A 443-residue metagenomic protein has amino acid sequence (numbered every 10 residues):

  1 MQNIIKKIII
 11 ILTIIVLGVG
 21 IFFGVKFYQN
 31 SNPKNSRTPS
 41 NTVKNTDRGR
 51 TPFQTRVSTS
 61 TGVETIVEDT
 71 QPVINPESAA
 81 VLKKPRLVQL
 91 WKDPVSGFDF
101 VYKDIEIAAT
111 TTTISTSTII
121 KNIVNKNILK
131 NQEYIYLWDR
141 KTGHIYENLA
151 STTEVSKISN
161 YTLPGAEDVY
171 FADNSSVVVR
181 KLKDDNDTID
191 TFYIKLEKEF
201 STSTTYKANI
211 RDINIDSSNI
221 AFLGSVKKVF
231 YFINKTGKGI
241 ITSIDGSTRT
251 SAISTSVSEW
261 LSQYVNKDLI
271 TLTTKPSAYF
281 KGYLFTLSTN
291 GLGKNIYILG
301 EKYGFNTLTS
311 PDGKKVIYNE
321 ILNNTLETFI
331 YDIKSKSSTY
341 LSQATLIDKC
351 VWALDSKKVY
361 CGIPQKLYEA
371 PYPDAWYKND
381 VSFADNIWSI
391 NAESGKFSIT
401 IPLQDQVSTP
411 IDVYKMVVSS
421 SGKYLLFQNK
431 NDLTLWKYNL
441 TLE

Functional and structural regions predicted by a protein language model:
Q2-E443: Sequence signature of WD/YWTD-type beta-propeller architectures
